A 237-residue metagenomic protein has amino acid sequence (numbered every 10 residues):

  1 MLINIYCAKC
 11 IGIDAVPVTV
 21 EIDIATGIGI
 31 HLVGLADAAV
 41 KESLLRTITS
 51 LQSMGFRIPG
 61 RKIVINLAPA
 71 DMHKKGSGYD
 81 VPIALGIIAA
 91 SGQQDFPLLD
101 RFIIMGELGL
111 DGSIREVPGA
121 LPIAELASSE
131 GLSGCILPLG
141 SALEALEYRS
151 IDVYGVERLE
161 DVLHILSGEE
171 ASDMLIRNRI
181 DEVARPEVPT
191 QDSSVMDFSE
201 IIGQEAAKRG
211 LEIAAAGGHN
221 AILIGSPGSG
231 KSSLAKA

Functional and structural regions predicted by a protein language model:
M1-K236: Peripheral, non-AAA+ core regions of ATP-driven protein-machinery
